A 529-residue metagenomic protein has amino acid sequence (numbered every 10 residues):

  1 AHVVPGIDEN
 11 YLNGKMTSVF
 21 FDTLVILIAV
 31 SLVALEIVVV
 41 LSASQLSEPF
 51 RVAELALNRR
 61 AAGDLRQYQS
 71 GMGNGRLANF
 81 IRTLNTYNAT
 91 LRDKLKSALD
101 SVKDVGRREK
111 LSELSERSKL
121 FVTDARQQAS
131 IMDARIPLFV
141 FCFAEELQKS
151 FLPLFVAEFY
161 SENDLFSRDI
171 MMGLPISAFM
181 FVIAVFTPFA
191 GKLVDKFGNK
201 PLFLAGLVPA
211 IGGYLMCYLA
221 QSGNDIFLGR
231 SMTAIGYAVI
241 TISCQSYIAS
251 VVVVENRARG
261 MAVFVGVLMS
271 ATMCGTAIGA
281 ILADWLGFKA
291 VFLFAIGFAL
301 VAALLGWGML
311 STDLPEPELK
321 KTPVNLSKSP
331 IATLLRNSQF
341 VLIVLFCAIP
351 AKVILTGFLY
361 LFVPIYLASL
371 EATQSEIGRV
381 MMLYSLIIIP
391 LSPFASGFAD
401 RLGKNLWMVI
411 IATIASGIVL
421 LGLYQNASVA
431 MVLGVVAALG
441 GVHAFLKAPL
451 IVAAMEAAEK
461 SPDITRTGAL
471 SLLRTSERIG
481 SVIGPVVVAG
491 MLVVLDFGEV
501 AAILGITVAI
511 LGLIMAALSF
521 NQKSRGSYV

Functional and structural regions predicted by a protein language model:
V4-D22, E162: Helix-start (N-cap) segments at beta->loop->alpha junctions that couple sensory/regulatory domains to adjoining helices
V30-S47, A61: Cytosolic-side ends of inner-membrane transmembrane helices, especially those that anchor bacterial signal-transduction
L46-Q67, I81, N85-L95, L99-V102: Membrane-proximal alpha-helical signal-transduction linkers
L114-Q128, S311-V344: Juxtamembrane intracellular "pre-TM" segments in multi-pass secondary transporters
M180-P188, T272-M273, S385-P393, S481-V482: Residue-level signature of mid-helix packing/kink "hotspots" within the transmembrane helices of 12-pass Major
V185-G198, S392-G403: Helix-to-loop junctions at the C-terminal end of transmembrane segments in multipass secondary transporters
P201-L215, I296, W407-L421: Structural signature of the two symmetry-related core transmembrane helices
V239-V252, L446-K460: Intracellular juxtamembrane helix-capping segments at the cytosolic ends of symmetry-related transmembrane helices
